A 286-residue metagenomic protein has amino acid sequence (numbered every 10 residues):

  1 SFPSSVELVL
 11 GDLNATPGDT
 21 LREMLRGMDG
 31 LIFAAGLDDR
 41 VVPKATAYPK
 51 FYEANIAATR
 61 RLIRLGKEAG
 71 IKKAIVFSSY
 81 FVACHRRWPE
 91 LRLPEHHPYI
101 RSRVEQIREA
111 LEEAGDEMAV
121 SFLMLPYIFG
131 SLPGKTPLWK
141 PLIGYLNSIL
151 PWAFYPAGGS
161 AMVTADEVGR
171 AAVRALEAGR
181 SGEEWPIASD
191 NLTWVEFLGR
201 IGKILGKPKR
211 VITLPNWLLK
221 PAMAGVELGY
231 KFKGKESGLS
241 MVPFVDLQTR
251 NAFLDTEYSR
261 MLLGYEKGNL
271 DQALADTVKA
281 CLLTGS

Functional and structural regions predicted by a protein language model:
V6-A57, R61, H85: NAD(P)H-binding glycine-rich loop region in Rossmannoid oxidoreductase-like domains and their noncatalytic homologs
L31, V168, A172, I187 (+3 more regions): Non-catalytic, hydrophobic alpha-helical segments
A35, I75-S79, M124-P126, A188: Active-site beta-alpha turn of Rossmann-fold NAD(P)-dependent dehydrogenases/reductases
A57-R103, S121: Conserved Rossmann-fold NAD(P)-dependent oxidoreductase catalytic core, especially the SDR/UDP-sugar
R87-A188: Oxidoreductase cofactor-interface core, primarily capturing Rossmann-like NAD(P)-dependent enzymes
G159-D166, W185-I204, T213-M223, G268: Substrate-binding strand-loop-helix patch in Rossmann-like NAD(P)-dependent oxidoreductase/epimerase domains
L198-T249: Terminal hydrophobic/aromatic helix or amphipathic segment near a protein terminus
R250-S286: Amphipathic terminal alpha-helices
